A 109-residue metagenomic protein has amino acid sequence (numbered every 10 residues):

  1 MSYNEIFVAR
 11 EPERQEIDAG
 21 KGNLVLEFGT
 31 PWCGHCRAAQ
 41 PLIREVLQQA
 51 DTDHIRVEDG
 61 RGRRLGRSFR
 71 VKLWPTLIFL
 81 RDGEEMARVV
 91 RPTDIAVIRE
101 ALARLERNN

Functional and structural regions predicted by a protein language model:
Y3-E5, E13-V46: Local sequence-structure signature of Cys/Sec-based thiol-disulfide redox active-site neighborhoods
E5-E11, R56-G60: Short gly/ser/thr-rich secondary-structure transition/capping motifs
P12-Q15, R61-L65, V97: Short acidic active-site motifs
F28, R44-L47, D51-L65: Thiol-based oxidoreductase modules, predominantly thioredoxin-like and allied folds used for disulfide exchange
W32, R61, T93: Residue-level detector of flexible, active-site-proximal loop/helix-junction positions within diverse enzyme catalytic
F69-I78: Structural micro-motif
F79-N109: Non-catalytic, surface beta->alpha helical segment in thiol-disulfide oxidoreductase systems
